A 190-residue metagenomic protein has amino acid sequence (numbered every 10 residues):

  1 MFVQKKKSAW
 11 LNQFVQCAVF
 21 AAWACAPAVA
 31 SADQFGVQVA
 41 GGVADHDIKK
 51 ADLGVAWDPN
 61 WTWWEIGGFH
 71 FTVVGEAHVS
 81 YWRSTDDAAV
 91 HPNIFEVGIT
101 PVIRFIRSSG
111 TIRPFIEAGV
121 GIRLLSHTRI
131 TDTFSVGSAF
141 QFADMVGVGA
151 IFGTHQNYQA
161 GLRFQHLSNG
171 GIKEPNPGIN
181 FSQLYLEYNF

Functional and structural regions predicted by a protein language model:
M1-A32: Cleavable N-terminal export/targeting peptides
V29-Q34, N60-F71, I106-P114, T154-N157: Short loop/turn motifs that connect adjacent beta-strands in outer-membrane beta-barrel proteins
V37-V43, G75-Y81, I116-I122, L162-H166: Transmembrane beta-barrel strands of outer-membrane/channel proteins
A40-G41, D86-V90, I130-V136, N169-E174: Extracellular loop and loop/strand-boundary signature of outer-membrane beta-barrel proteins
G41-V43, W57-P59, F105-R107, A150-F152 (+1 more regions): Residue-level signature of outer-membrane beta-barrel architecture
G42-A51, A88, G110, G171-P177: Solvent-exposed loop/turn segments connecting transmembrane beta-strands in outer-membrane beta-barrel proteins
I48-K50, E96, Q141-A143, I179-F181: Membrane-spanning beta-strands of outer-membrane beta-barrel proteins
A51-V55, G178-F190: Outer-membrane beta-barrel "beta-signal"
